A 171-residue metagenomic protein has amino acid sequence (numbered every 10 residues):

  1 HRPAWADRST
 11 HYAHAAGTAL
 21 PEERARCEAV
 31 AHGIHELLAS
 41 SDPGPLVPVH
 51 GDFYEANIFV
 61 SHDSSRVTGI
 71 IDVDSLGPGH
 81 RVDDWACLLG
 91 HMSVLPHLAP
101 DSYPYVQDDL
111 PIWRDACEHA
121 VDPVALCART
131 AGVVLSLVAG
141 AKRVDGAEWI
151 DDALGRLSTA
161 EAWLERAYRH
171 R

Functional and structural regions predicted by a protein language model:
H1, S64-R66, G140: ATP-binding pocket architecture of kinase catalytic cores
H1-H50, E118: An alpha-helical support segment within catalytic cores of ATP-dependent transferases
T10, H32, V47, G51 (+4 more regions): Feature representing long, continuous alpha-helical segments
P21-A25, R143-R171: Regulatory N- and C-terminal appendages and interdomain linkers associated with kinase/kinase-like NTP transferase
P21-R26, P43, I58-H62, P78-V82 (+2 more regions): Extended hydrophobic-aromatic, low-complexity segments
E36-D83: Active-site acidic catalytic loop and adjacent metal/ATP-binding pocket of ATP-dependent phosphoryl transfer enzymes
D84-V121, A131-W149: Active-site activation/catalytic loop segments of kinase-like enzymes and analogous catalytic loops in related
A125-R129: Rossmann-like AdoMet/SAM-dependent catalytic core
